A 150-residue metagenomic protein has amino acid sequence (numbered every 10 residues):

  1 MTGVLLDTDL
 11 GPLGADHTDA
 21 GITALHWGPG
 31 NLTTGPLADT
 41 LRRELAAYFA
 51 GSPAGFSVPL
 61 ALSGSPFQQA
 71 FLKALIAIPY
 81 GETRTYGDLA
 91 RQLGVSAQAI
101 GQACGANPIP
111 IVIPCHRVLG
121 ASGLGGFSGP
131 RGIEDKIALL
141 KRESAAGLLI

Functional and structural regions predicted by a protein language model:
M1-V95, E143-I150: Basic nucleic-acid-binding alpha-helical/helix-turn surface characteristic of O6-alkylguanine DNA
G105: Residue-level detection of the helix-turn-helix DNA-binding "recognition helix"
I111-G120: Short Lys/Arg-enriched helix C-cap and helix-to-coil transition segments that create basic nucleic-acid-contact patches
S122-I150: …primarily DNA-binding HTH/wHTH and HhH modules…
